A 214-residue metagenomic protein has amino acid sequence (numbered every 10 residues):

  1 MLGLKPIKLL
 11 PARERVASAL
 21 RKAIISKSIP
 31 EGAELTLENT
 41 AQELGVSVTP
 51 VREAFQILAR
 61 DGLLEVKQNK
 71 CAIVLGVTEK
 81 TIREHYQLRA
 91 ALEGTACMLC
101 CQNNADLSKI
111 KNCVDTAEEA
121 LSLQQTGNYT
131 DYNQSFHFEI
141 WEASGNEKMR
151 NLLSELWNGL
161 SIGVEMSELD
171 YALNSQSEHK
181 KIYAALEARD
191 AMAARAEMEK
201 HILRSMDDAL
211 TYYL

Functional and structural regions predicted by a protein language model:
M1-Q102, L210-L214: Short linear motifs at protein or domain termini
P11, S108, D170-N174: Short helix-capping and inter-helix turn/linker motifs at the boundaries of alpha-helical repeat units
R60, L64-E65, N158, A172-L173: Mobile beta-alpha loop/short-helix "lid" or hinge segments that flank ligand
N69, L92, N112, N174-S177: Alpha-helix N-cap/N′ positions at the starts of helices
T78, Q125, R189-D190: Acidic/polar helix N-cap motif
H85, Q102-E165, S177-A184, A193-L203: Conserved amphipathic alpha-helical segments that form helical-bundle/coiled-coil interaction surfaces
L160-E168, M206-Y213: Short amphipathic alpha-helical interaction/hinge segments
